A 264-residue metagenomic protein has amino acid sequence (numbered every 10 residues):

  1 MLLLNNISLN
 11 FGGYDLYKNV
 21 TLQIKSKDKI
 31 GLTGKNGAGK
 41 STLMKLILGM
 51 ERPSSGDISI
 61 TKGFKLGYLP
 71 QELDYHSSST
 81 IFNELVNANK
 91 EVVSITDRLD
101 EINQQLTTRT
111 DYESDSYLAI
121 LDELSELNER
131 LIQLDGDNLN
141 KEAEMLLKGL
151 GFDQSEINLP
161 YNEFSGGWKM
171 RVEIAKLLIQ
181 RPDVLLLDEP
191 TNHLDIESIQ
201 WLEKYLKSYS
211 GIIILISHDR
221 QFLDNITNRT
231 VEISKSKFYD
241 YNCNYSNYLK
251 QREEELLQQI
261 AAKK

Functional and structural regions predicted by a protein language model:
M1-K263: ABC ATP-binding cassette signature C-motif
